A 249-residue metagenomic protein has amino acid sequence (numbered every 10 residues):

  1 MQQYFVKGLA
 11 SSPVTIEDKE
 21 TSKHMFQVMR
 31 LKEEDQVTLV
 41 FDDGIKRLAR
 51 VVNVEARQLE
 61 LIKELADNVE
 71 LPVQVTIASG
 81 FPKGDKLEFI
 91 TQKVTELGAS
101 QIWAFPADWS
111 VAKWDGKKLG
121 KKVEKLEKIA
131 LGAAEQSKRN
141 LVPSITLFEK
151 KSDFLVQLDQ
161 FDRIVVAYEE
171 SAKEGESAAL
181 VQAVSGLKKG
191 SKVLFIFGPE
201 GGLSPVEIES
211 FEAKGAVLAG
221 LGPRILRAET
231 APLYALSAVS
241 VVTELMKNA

Functional and structural regions predicted by a protein language model:
M1-D67: N-terminal positively charged helical leader segments and presequences
F26-V54, D153-A183: N-terminal-biased segments
E34, V94, A130, F211 (+1 more regions): Residue-level signal for inorganic ion chemistry
V37, V69-I77, V184-K189: Mobile, glycine- and charge-enriched loop segments and immediately flanking short secondary-structure elements within
L65, S171-A172, P223-L226: Short, acidic/turn-prone active-site loops that include or flank metal/cofactor- and phosphate-binding residues
N68-V166: RNA substrate-binding interface of SAM-dependent RNA methyltransferases
I164-G202, V206-I208, A216-A219: Active-site/ligand-binding-proximal alpha/beta "capping" segment
P205-A249: Structured adenosyl-cofactor binding patch, chiefly the S-adenosyl-L-methionine
